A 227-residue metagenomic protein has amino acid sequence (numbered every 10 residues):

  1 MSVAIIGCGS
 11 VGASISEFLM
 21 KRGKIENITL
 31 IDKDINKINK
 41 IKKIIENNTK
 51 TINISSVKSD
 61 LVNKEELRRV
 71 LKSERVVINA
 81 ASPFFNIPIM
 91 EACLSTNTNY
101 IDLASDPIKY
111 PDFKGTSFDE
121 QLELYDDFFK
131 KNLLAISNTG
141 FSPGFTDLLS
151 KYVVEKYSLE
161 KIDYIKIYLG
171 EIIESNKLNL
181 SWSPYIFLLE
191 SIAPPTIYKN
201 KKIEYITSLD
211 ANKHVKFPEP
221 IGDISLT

Functional and structural regions predicted by a protein language model:
I6, K156-T227: Active-site-lining helix/loop region of Rossmann-like oxidoreductase modules
G12-A13: N-terminal Rossmann-fold NAD(P) dinucleotide-binding loop
L19: Aromatic pocket-lining residues of Rossmann-like dinucleotide-binding sites
D34-K37: Helix N-cap at the beta1-alpha1 junction of Rossmann-like dinucleotide-binding domains, i.e., the first residues
N48-N63: Rossmann-fold cofactor-recognition segment
D60-V76, F85: Conserved Rossmann-fold cofactor-binding substructure of NAD(P)-dependent oxidoreductases
A104-L133: Rossmann-fold NAD(P)-binding glycine/threonine-rich loop
